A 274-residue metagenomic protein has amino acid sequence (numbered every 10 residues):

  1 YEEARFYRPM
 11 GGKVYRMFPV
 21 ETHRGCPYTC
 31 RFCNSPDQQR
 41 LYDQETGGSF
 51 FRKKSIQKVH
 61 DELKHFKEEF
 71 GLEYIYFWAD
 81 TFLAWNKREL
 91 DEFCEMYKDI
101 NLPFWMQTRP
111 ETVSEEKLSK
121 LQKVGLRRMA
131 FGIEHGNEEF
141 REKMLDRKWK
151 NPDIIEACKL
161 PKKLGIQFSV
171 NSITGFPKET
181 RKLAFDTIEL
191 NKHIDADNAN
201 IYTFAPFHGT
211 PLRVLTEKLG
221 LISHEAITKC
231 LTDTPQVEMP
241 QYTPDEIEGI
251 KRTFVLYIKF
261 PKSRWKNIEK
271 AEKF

Functional and structural regions predicted by a protein language model:
Y1-S169, E189: Radical SAM [4Fe-4S] cluster-binding motif and immediate context
E2-Y7, G11-P19, K182-F185, E189-F274: C-terminal accessory regions of radical SAM enzymes
T81, R88-E89, S119, K143-M144 (+7 more regions): Charge-rich, low-complexity amphipathic helices in intrinsically disordered tails/linkers adjacent to domains
F82, G136-R141, L145-D146, C158-L183 (+2 more regions): Conserved strand-turn element in the central/C-terminal portion of the radical SAM core barrel that lines
